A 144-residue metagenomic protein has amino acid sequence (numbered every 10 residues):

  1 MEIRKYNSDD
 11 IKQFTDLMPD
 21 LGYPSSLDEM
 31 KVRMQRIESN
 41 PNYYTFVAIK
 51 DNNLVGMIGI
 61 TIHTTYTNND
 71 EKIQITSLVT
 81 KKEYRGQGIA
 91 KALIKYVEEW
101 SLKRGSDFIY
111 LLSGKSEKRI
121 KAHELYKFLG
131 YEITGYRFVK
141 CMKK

Functional and structural regions predicted by a protein language model:
M1-F14: A short beta-loop-alpha structural element at the N-terminal edge of CoA-dependent acyl/N-acetyltransferase catalytic
T15-D28: Helix-loop element at the rim of GNAT/NAT acetyltransferase active sites that forms part of the acceptor-substrate
S26-T45: Active-site rim helix/loop that mediates acceptor-substrate recognition in acyltransferases
V47, N53-I62, Q74, V79: Conserved beta-strand in the GNAT
A48, G86-I94: Glycine-rich acyl-CoA binding loop
T64-I75, E132-T134: A conserved beta-turn-beta hairpin within the catalytic core of GNAT-like acetyltransferases that forms part
K91, D107, K115-G135: Conserved active-site alpha-helix within GNAT-family acetyltransferase domains
A92-F108: Conserved acyl-CoA
